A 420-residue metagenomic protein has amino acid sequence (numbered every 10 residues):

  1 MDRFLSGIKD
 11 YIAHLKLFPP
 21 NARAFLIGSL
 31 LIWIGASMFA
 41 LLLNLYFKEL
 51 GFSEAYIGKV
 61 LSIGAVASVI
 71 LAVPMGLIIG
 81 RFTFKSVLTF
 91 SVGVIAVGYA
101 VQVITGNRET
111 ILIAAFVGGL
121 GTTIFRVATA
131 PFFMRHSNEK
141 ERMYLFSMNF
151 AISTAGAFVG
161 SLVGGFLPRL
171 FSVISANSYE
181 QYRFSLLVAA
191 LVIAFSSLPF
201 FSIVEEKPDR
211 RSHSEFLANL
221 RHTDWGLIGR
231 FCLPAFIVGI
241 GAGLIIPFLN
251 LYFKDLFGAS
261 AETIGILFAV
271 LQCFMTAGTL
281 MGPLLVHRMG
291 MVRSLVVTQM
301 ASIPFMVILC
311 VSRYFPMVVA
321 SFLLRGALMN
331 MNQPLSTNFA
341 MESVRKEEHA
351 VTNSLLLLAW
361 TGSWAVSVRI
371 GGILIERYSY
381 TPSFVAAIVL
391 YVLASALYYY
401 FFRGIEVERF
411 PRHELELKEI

Functional and structural regions predicted by a protein language model:
D2-P19, V204-P234, L415-I420: Juxtamembrane intracellular "pre-TM" segments in multi-pass secondary transporters
G7-A67, G229-F268: Helix-loop boundary and gating motifs at the non-cytosolic
L30, G98, E109-F125, F236 (+1 more regions): Hydrophobic core of transmembrane alpha-helices in multi-pass small-molecule transporters, especially MFS/SLC-type
L71-T83, P168, G278-G290, I375-E376: Helix-to-loop junctions at the C-terminal end of transmembrane segments in multipass secondary transporters
S86-V101, R293-I308, V385-I388: Structural signature of the two symmetry-related core transmembrane helices
A114-S153: Cytoplasmic helix-loop-helix junction between adjacent transmembrane helices in 12-TM secondary transporters
S147-P168, A359-S367: Glycine-rich segments within core transmembrane alpha-helices of 12-TM secondary carriers
A190-D209, L397-F402: C-terminal membrane-cytosol helix-exit motif in multi-pass small-molecule transporters
